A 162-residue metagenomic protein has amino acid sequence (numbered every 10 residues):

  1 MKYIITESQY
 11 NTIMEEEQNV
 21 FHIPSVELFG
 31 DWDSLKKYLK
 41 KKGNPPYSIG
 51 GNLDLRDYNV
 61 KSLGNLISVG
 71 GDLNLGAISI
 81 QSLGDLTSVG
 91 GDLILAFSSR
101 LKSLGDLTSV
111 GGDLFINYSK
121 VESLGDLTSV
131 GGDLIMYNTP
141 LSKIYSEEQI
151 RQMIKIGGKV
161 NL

Functional and structural regions predicted by a protein language model:
I4-D54, Y145-L162: N-terminal capping/linker segments that flank leucine-rich repeat
I49-V60, S68-I80, D85-L101, D106-V121 (+2 more regions): Concave beta-strand-loop units of leucine-rich repeat
